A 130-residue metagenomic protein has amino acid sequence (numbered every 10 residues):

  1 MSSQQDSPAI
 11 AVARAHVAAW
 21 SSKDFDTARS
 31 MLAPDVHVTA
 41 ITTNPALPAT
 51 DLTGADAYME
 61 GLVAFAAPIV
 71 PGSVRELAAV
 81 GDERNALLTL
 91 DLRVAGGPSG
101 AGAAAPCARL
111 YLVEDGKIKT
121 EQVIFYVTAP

Functional and structural regions predicted by a protein language model:
M1-S30, P34, P130: Short, low-complexity N-terminal intrinsically disordered segments enriched in polar/charged residues
S2-Q5, E60-P130: A beta-strand edge to alpha-helix "cap/lid" segment located at domain peripheries
Q5-A11, A15, P48, A55 (+2 more regions): Alpha-helical interaction segments
D6, T27-E83: A solvent-exposed, acidic/Ser-Thr-rich amphipathic alpha-helical stretch
P8-A9, A19, T39, V74 (+1 more regions): Hydrophobic alpha-helical segments, principally membrane-spanning helices and signal/leader peptides
D24-F25, R29, P45, P106 (+1 more regions): Preference for short coil/turn "hinge" residues that link or interrupt alpha-helices
D26, I41-T42, L88, K119: Intrinsically disordered/low-complexity terminal segments and short unstructured peptides
